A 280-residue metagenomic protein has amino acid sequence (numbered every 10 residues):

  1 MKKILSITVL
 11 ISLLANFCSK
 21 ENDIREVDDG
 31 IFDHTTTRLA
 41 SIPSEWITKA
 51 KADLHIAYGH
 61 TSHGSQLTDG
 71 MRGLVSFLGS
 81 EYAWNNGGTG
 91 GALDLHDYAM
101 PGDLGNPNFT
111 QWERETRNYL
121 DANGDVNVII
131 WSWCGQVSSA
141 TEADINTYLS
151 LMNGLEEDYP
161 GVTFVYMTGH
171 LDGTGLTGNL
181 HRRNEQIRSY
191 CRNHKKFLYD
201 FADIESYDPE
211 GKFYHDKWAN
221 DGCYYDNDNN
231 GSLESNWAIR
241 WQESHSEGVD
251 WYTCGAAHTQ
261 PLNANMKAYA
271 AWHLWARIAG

Functional and structural regions predicted by a protein language model:
I4-L13: Sec-dependent N-terminal signal peptides
A15-G30: Bacterial Sec-dependent N-terminal signal peptides
G30-I129, M266, A270-I278: N-terminal carbohydrate-binding/catalytic regions of secreted carbohydrate-active enzymes
Y58-S65, P107, S139-N146, G178-R182 (+1 more regions): Soluble non-cytosolic domains of exported or imported proteins
G64, T68, S80-N86, D121-V126 (+4 more regions): A surface/extracellular/periplasmic glyco- and lipid-processing/surface-interacting theme
P107-G178: Extracellular-facing segments of soluble proteins and assemblies that are Gly/Ser/Thr-biased and enriched in aromatics
L171-E210: Substrate-gating cap/lid alpha-helix
A219-G280: Histidine-centered active-site loop/cap adjacent to the catalytic His in serine esterases/O-acetyl transfer systems
